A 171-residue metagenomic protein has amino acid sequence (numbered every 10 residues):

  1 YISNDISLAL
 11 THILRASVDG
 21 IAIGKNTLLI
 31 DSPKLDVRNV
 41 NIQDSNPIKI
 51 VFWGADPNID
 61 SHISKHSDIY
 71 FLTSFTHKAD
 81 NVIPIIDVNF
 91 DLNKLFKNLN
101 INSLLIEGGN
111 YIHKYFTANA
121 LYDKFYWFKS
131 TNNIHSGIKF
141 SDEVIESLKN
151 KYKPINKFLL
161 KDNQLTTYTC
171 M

Functional and structural regions predicted by a protein language model:
Y1-M171: Enzymes that bind and transform nitrogen-containing heteroaromatic metabolites
